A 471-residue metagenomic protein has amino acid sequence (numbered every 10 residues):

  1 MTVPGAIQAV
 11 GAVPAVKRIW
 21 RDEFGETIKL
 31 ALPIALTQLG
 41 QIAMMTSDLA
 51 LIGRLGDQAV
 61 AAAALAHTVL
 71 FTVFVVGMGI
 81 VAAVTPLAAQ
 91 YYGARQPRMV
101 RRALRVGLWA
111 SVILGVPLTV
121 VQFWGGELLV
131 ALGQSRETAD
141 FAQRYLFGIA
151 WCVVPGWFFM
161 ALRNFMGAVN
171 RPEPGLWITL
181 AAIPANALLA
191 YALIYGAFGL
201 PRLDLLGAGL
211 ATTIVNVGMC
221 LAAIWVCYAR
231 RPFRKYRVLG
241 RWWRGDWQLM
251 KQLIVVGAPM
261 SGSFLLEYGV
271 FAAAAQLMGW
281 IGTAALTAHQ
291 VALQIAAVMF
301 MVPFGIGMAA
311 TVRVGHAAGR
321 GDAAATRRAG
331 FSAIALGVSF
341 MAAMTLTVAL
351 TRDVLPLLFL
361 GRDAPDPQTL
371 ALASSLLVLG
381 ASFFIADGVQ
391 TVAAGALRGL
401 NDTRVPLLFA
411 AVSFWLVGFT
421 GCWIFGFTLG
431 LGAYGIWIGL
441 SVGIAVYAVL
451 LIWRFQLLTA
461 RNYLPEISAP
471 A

Functional and structural regions predicted by a protein language model:
M1-I34, A88-V154, A185-L188, L200-G257 (+2 more regions): Short alpha-helical transmembrane segments in multi-pass integral membrane proteins
K29-D48, G148, F159, A182 (+5 more regions): Transmembrane helical elements of multi-pass membrane transporters/channels
I34, Q38, L49-A50, P86 (+16 more regions): Transmembrane alpha-helix boundary and packing residues in multipass membrane permease domains and related
L39, A43, V116, V120 (+15 more regions): Hydrophobic alpha-helical segments of membrane proteins
L39-A61, E127-R136, A192-L203, S261 (+5 more regions): Helix-terminus/linker motif at the lipid-water interface of multi-pass membrane proteins
D57-T68, A142, L146, G209 (+3 more regions): Small-residue hotspots at the loop-to-helix junctions and early N-terminal turns of transmembrane alpha-helices
V60-F123, F159-G175, A288-R352, D387-F409: Small-residue-rich hydrophobic transmembrane alpha-helices
T179-L188, Q294-I295, A410-T420: Small-residue-enriched core segments of transmembrane alpha-helices in multipass membrane transport and channel
